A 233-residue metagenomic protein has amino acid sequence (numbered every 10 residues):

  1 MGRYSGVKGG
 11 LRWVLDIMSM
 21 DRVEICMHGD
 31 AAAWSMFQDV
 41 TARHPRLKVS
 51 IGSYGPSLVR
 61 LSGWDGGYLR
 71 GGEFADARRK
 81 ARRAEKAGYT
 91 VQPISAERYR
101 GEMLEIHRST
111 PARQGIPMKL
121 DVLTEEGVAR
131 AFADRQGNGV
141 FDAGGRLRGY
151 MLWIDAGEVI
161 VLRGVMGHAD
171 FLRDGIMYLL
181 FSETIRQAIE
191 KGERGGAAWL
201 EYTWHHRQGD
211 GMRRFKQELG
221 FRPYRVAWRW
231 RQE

Functional and structural regions predicted by a protein language model:
M1-V7, S50-G66, R194-E233: Active-site/acyl-donor-binding loops of N-acyltransferases
G2-I94: Acyl-donor-binding surface of acyltransferase catalytic domains
V23-G29, A188-W204: Conserved GNAT acetyl-CoA-binding A-motif
W64, L69-R173, Q187-A188, G192 (+1 more regions): A conserved beta-strand-loop-helix scaffold within acyl/acetyltransferase catalytic domains
R98, L179, G211: Short, well-structured alpha-helical interface segments that form or flank functional binding sites
R173-F181: Glycine-rich acyl-CoA binding loop
L180-A188: Long, well-ordered alpha-helical scaffolding segments within enzyme catalytic domains, especially pronounced
